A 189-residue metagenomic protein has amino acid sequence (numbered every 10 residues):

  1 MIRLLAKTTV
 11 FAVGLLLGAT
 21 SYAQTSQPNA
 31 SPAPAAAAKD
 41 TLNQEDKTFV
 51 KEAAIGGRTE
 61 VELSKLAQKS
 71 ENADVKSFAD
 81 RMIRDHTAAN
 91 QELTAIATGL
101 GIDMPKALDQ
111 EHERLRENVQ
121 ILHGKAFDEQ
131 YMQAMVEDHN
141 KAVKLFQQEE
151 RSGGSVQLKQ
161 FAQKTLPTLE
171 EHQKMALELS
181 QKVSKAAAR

Functional and structural regions predicted by a protein language model:
I2-V10, L15-R189: His/Met- and acidic-residue-enriched segments that coordinate or traffic transition-metal cofactors and support
